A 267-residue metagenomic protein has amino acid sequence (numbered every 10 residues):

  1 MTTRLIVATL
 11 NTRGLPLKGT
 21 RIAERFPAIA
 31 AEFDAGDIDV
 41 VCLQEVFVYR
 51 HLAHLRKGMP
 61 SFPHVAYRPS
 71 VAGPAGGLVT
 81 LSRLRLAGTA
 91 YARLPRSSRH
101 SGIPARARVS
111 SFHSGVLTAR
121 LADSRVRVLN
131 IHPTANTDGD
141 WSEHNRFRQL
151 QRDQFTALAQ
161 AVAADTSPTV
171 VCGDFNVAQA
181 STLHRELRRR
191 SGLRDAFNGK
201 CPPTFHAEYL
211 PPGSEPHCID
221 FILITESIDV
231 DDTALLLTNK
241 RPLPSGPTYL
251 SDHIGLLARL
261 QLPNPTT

Functional and structural regions predicted by a protein language model:
M1-G58, A72-A75, P263-T267: N-terminal, active-site-proximal structural segment of metallo-dependent hydrolase catalytic domains
R4-P16, A90-A92, T118, R125-T137 (+1 more regions): Active-site-proximal beta-strand elements of phosphoester/diester hydrolases
A8-R25, S97-V109, T134-L150: Acidic/histidine-rich helix-loop elements that form or flank divalent-metal/phosphate-binding sites at the catalytic
G14-L17, F47-A53, G73, N136-G139 (+3 more regions): Active-site environment of divalent metal-dependent phosphoester hydrolases
I22, V40-P133, D232-L237: Structured beta-strand-rich core segments of catalytic domains in phosphoester-bond hydrolases
T118-L129, N145-C172: His/acidic metal-ligating clusters that form di-metal
P133-L158, Q179-R188: Active-site-proximal segments of metal-dependent phosphoesterases and phosphodiesterases across multiple
V162-T169, N176-T267: Metal-dependent phosphoester-hydrolase catalytic domains
